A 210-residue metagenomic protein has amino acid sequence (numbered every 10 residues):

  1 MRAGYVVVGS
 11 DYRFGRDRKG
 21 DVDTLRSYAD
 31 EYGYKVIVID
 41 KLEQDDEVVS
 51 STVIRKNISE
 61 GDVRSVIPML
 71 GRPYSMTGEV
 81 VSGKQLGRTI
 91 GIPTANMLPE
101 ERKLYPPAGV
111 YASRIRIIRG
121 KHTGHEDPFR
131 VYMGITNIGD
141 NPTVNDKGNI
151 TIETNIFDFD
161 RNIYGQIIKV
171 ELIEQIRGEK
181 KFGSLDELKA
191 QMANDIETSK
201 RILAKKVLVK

Functional and structural regions predicted by a protein language model:
M1-P93, G183-K189, I196: Classical nucleotidyltransferase
G83-K210: Phosphate/ribose-recognition catalytic cores of enzymes acting on nucleotide-derived substrates
